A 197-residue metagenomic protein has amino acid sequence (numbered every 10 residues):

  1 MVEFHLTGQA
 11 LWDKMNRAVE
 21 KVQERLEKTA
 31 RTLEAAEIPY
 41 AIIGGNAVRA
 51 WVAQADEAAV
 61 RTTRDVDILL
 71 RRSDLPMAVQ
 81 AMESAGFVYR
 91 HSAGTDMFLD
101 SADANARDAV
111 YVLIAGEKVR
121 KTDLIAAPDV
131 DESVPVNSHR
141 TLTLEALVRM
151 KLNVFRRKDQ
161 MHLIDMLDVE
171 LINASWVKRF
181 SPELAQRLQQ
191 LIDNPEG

Functional and structural regions predicted by a protein language model:
M1-G197: Compositionally biased terminal segments of proteins
